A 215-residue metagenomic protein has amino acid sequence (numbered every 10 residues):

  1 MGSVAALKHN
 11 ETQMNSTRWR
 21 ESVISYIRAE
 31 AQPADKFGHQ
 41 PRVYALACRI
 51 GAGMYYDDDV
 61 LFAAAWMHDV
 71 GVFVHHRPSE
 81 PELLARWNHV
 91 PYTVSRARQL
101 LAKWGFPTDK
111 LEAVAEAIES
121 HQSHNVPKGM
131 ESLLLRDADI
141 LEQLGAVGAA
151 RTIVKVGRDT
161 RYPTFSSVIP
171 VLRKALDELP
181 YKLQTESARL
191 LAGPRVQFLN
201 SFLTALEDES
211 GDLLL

Functional and structural regions predicted by a protein language model:
M1-T12: N-terminal amphipathic/basic-hydrophobic helices that include classical n-h-c signal peptides and signal-anchor
E11, A29-Y56, M67, S123-L215: Divalent metal-dependent phosphate-bond-processing catalytic cores, especially two-metal-ion Mg2+/Mn2+ enzymes that act
W19-A31: Generic N-terminal amphipathic, Lys/Arg-enriched alpha-helix
K36, L83-V90, A192: Flexible, glycine- and charge-enriched loops at secondary-structure boundaries
V43, N88-A102: An active-site-proximal "capping" alpha-helix that borders the catalytic cofactor pocket
D58-P81, T93, A113-H124: His-Asp-centered metal-binding catalytic motifs of divalent-metal-dependent phosphohydrolases/nucleases
W104-T108: Inter-helical turn/loop segments and adjacent helix faces that build the functional surface of alpha-helical bundle
